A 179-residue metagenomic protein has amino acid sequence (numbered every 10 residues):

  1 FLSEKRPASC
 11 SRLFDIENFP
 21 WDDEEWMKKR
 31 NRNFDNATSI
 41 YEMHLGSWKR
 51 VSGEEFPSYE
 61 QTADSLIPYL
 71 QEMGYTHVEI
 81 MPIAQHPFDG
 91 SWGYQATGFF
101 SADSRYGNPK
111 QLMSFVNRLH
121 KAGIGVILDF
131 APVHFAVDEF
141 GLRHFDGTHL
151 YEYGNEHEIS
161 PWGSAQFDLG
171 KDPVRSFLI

Functional and structural regions predicted by a protein language model:
F1-E42, S47-E54, Q61: The feature marks proteins involved in alpha-glucan
R32-F34, H44-I179: Substrate-binding/active-site clefts of carbohydrate-active enzymes
